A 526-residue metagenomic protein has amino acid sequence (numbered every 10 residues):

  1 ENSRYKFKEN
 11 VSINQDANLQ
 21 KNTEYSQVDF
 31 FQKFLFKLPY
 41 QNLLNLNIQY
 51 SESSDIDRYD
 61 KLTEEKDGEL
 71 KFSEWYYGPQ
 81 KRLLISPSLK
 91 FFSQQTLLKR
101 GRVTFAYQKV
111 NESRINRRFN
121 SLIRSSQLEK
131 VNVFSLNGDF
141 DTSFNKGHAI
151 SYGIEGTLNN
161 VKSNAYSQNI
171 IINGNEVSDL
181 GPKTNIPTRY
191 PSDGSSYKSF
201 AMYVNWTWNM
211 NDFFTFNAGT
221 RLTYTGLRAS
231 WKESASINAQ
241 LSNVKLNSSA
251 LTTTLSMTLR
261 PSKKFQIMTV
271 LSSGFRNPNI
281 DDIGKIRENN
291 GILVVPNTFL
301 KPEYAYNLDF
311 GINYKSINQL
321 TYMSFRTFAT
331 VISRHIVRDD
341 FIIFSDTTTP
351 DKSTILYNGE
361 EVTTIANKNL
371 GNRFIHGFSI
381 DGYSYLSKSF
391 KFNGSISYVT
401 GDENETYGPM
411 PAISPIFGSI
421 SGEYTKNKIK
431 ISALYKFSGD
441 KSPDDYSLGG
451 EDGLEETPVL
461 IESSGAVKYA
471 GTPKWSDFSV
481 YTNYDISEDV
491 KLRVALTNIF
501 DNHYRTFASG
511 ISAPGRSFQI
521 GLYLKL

Functional and structural regions predicted by a protein language model:
E1-D55, K81-L83, N145, M210 (+1 more regions): Transmembrane beta-barrel wall of Gram-negative outer-membrane proteins
Q15-Q20, E69-Y77, S88-K90, F119-L128 (+9 more regions): Extracellular loop and loop/strand-boundary signature of outer-membrane beta-barrel proteins
Q41-L44, Q94-G101, N111, G147-I150 (+6 more regions): Repeated loop/turn-to-beta-strand initiation elements of outer-membrane beta-barrel proteins
K71-Q94, P191-Y197, S242-T252, S256-R260 (+5 more regions): Outer-membrane beta-barrel signature, preferentially recognizing the C-terminal barrel domain of Gram-negative
K109-S113, Y224-A235, K245, L259 (+5 more regions): Surface-exposed extracellular loop regions of Gram-negative outer-membrane beta-barrel proteins, predominantly
S151-S262, N277, R287-N290: Signature of Gram-negative outer-membrane beta-barrel scaffolds
N211-D212, Y224-T225, F328-V331, T348-L448 (+2 more regions): Gram-negative outer-membrane beta-barrel transporters
S256-T258, D309-N313, P514-L526: Outer-membrane beta-barrel "beta-signal"
